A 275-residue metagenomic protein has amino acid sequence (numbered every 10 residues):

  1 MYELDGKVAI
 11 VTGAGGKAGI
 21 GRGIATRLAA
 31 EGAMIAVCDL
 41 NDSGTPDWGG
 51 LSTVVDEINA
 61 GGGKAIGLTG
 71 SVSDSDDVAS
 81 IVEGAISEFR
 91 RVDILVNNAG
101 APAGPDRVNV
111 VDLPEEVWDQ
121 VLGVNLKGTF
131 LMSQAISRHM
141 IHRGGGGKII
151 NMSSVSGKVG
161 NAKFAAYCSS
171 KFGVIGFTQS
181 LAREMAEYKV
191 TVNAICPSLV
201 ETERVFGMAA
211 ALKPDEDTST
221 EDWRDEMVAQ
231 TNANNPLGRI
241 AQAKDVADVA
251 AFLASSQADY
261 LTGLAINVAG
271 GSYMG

Functional and structural regions predicted by a protein language model:
Y2-A36: Canonical Rossmann dinucleotide-binding motif of NAD(H)/NADP(H)-dependent dehydrogenases/reductases, specifically
T45, T69-I81, E115, A243-D245: The beta1-alpha1 cofactor-binding region of Rossmann-like NAD(H)/NADP(H)-dependent oxidoreductases
P102, D106-R107, V159, L237-R239 (+2 more regions): Short C-terminal tail/terminal secondary-structure segment of NAD(P)H-dependent dehydrogenase/reductase domains
D106-V110, P114-L122, T231: Substrate-binding pocket helix/loop in short-chain dehydrogenase/reductase
S133, S170, T178: Active-site helix of classical SDR
S154: Residue(s) in the substrate-gating loop at a strand-loop-helix junction that position the organic substrate next
A186, T191, L261-G263: Short, small/polar-rich loop/turn modules that mediate ligand/substrate recognition or access, typified
